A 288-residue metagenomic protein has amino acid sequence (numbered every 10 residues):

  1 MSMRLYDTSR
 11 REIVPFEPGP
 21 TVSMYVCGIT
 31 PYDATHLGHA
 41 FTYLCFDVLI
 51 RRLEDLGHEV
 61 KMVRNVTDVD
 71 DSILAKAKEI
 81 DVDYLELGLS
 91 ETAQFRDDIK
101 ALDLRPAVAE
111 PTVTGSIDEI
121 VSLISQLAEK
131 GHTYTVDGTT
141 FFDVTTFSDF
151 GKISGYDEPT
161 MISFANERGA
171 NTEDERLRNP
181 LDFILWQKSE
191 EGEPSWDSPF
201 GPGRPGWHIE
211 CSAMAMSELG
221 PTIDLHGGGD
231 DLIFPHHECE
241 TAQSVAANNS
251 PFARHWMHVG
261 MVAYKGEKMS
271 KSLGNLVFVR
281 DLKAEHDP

Functional and structural regions predicted by a protein language model:
M1-Y32, D47, E119-P288: Alpha-helical recognition segments enriched in aromatics with Gly/Pro capping that present substrate-recognition
R10-D103: N-terminal, positively charged nucleic-acid-binding surface of large information/translation enzymes
A40, E86, P111-T114, P202-P205 (+1 more regions): Residue-level marker of alpha-helix boundaries and capping positions
G57-V60, A101-V108, T133-Y134, T222: Surface-exposed helix-capping loop/turn segments at secondary-structure junctions
K61-V63, A109-P111, M257: General small-molecule cofactor/ligand-binding pocket signal
V66-D71, T92-F95, R105-I120, G138-F147: Short, glycine/charge-rich beta-strand/loop segments that flank catalytic centers and engage negatively charged groups
A77-D83, V108-T114, G229: The substrate-binding groove and active-site-proximal loops of carbohydrate-active enzymes, especially glycoside
I80, D98-L104, I120-K130: Active-site-adjacent, His/Asp/Glu-enriched structural segments that form or flank metal-binding and acid/base networks
